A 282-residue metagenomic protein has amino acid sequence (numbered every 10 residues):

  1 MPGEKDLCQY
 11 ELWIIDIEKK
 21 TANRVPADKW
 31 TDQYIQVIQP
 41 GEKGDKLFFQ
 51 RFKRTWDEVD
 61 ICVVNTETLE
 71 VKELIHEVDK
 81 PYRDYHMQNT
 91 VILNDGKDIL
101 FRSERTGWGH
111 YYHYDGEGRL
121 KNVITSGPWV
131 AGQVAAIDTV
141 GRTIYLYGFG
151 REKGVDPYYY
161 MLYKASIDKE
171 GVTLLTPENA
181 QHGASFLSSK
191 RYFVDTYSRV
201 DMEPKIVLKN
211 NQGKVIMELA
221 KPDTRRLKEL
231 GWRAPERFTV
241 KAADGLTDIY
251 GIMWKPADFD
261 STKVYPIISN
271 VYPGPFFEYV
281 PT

Functional and structural regions predicted by a protein language model:
M1-E4, I15-I35, V64-Q88, Y114-V140 (+3 more regions): Multi-bladed beta-propeller domains
P2-D6, Q39-K43, F48-T55, N65 (+9 more regions): Beta-strand C-termini and the immediately following turn/loop, strongest in propeller blades
C8, D32-Y34, D57-E58, H86 (+7 more regions): Short, small/polar residue-rich loop motifs at catalytic or cofactor-binding pockets
E11-W13, D60-C62, H110-Y112, M161-Y163 (+1 more regions): A short loop-to-beta-strand structural motif that recurs across blades of beta-propeller domains
I14, R24, Q39, F48-F49 (+11 more regions): Structured core elements
G44, D57, E70, H86-M87 (+5 more regions): Extended, hydrophobic alpha-helical segments in both membrane/secreted and soluble proteins
Q50, L174, Q181-T282: Serine-hydrolase catalytic core recognition
Y158-M161, T282: Beta-propeller blade termini and top-face loops
